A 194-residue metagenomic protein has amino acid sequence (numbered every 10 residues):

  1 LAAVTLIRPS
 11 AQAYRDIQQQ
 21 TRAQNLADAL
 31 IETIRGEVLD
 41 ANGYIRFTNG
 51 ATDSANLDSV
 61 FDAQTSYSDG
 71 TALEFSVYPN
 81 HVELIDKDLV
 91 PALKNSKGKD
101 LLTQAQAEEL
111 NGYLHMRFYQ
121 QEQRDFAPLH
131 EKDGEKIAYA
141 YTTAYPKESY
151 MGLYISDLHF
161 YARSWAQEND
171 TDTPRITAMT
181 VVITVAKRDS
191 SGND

Functional and structural regions predicted by a protein language model:
L1-L39: Aliphatic-rich helix starts adjacent to a transmembrane/signal segment
Q24, V38-P79: Short, glycine/small-hydrophobic-rich surface segments
G36, Y44-F47, D88, L129: Surface-exposed beta-strand edges and their flanking turn/coil or helix-capping segments
H81-D194: Intrinsically disordered, low-complexity regions enriched in Pro/Ser/Thr/Gly and acidic residues
